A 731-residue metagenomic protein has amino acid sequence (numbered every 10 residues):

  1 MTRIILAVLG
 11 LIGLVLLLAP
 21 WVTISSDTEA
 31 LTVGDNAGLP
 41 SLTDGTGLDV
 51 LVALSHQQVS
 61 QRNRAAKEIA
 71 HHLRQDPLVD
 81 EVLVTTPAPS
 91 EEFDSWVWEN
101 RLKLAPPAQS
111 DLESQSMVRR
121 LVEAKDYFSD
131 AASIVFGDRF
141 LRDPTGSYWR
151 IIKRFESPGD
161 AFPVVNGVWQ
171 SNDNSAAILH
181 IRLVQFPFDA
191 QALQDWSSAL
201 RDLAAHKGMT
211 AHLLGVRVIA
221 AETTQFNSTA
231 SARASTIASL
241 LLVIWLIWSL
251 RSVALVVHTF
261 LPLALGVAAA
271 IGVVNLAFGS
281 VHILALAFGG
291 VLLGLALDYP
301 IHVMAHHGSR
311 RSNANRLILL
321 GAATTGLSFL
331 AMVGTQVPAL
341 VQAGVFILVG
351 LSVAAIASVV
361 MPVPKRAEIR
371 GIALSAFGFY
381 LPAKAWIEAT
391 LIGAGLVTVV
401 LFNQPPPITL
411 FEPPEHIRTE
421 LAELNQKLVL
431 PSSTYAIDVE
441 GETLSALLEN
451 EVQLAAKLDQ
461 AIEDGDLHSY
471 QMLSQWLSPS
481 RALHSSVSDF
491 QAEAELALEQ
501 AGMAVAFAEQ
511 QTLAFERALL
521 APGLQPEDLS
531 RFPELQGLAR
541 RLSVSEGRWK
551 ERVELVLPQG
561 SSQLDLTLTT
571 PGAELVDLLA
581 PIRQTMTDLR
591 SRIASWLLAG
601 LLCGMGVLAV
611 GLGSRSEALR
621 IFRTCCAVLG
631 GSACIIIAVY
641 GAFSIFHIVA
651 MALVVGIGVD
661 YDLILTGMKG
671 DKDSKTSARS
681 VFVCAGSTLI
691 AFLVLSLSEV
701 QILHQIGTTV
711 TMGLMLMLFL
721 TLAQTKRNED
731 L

Functional and structural regions predicted by a protein language model:
M1-S26, I356-I408, T419, L722: Signature of alpha-helical transmembrane segments and their immediate interfacial
L17-V59, P158-V168, A383-A385, V400-T443 (+2 more regions): Solvent-exposed, non-transmembrane loop/terminal regulatory segments of multi-pass membrane proteins
T86-R182, E222, L473-K550: Extracytoplasmic
F136-S252, A521-V607: Extracytoplasmic
L255-P300, A618-I664, L693: Hydrophobic transmembrane alpha-helices and their membrane-interface caps in long multi-pass transport proteins
F260, H306-T335, G670-E699: Pore- and gate-forming transmembrane helices of large, multi-pass membrane proteins
L276, L292-H307, N315, L319-S375 (+3 more regions): Transmembrane alpha-helices and their membrane-interface boundaries in multi-pass membrane transporters and channels
E388-A504: Juxtamembrane segments of multi-pass membrane proteins
